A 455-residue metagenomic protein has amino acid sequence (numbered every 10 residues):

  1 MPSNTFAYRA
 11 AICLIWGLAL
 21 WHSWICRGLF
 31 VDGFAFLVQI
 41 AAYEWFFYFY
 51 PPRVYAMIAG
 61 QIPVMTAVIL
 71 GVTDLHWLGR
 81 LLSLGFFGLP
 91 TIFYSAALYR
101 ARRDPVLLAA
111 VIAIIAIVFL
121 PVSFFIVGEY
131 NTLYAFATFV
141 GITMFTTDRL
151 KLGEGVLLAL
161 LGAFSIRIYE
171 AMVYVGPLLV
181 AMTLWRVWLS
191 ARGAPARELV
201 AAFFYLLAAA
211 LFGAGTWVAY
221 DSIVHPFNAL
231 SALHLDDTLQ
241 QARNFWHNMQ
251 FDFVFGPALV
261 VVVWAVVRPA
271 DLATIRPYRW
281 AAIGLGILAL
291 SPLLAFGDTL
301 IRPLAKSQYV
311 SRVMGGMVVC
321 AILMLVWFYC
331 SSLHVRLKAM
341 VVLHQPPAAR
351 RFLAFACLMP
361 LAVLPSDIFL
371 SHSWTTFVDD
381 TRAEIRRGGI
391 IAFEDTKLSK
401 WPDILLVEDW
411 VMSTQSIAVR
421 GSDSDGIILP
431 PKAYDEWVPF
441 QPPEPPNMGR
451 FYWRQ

Functional and structural regions predicted by a protein language model:
M1-L18, V106-L107, R336, Q345-R351: Start-transfer (signal-anchor) and selected internal transmembrane alpha helices of multi-pass inner/ER membrane
M1-T5, M144-V156, W185-V200, V266-I275 (+1 more regions): Membrane-interface junctions at the ends of membrane-embedded or membrane-associated helices
N4-A11, F34-V38, A339, A349-Q455: Intrinsically disordered, polar/acidic, low-complexity terminal segments
L18-L89, P121-N131, A163-G286, L290-S311 (+1 more regions): Transmembrane catalytic cores of multi-pass membrane glycosyltransferases and polysaccharide-assembly enzymes
L84-D104: Transmembrane-helix motifs of polytopic, lipid-linked glycan transferases
A97-V118: Transmembrane-helix signature of polytopic, membrane-embedded enzymes that assemble or transfer cell-envelope glycans
V106-A113, F136-F164: Short hydrophobic alpha-helices at membrane interfaces in multi-pass membrane enzymes
I275-L290, Y329-P365: Signature aromatic-anchored transmembrane alpha helix within multi-pass, membrane-resident enzymes that catalyze glycan
